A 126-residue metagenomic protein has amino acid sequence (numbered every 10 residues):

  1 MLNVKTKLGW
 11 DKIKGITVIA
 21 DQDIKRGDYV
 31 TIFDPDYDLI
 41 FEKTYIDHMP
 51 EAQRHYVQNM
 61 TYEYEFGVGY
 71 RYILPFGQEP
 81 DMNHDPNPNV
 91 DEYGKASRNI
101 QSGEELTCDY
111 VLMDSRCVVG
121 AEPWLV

Functional and structural regions predicted by a protein language model:
M1-V126: Conserved catalytic SET/PR domain of SAM-dependent protein methyltransferases, capturing the structural core that binds
